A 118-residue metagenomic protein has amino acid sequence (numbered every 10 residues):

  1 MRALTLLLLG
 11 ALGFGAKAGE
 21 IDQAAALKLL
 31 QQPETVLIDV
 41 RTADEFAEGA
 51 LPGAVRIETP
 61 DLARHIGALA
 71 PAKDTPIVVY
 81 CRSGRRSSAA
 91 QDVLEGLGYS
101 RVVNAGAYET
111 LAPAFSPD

Functional and structural regions predicted by a protein language model:
R2-T35, D44-P76, R85-D118: Rhodanese-like catalytic fold shared by cysteine-dependent sulfurtransferases and DSP/PTP-type phosphatases
L37-D39: Structural scaffold elements adjacent to functional motifs in cytosolic proteins
V79-C81: Metallo-beta-lactamase
